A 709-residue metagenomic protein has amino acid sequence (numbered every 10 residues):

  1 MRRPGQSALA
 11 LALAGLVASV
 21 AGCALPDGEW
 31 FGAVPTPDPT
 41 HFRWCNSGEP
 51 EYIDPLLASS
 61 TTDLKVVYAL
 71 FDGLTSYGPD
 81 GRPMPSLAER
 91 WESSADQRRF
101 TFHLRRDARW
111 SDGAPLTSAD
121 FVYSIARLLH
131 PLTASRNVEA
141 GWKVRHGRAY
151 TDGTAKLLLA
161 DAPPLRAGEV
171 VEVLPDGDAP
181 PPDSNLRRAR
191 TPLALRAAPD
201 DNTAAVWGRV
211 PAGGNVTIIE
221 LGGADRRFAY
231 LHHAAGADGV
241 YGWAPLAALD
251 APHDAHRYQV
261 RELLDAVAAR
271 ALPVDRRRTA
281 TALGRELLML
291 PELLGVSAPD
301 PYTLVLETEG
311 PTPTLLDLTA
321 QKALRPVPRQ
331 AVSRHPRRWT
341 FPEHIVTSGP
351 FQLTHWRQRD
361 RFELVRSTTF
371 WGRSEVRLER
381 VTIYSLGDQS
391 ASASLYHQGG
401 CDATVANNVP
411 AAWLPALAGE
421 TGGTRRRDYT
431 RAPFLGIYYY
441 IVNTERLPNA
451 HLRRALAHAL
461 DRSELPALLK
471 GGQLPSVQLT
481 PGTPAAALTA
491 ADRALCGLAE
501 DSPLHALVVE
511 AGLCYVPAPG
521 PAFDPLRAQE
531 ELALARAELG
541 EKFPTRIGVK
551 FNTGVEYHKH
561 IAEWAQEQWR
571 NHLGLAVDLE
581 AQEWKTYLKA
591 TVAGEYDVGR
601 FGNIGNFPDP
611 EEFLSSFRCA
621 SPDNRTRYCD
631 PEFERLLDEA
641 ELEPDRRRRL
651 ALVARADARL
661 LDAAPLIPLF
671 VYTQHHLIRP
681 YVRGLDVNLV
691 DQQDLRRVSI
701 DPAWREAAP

Functional and structural regions predicted by a protein language model:
P35, R426, P433, R454 (+7 more regions): Extracytoplasmic/peripheral linker and loop segments enriched in polar/acidic and small residues with frequent Thr/Pro
C45-A95, H103, A126, H344-V346: N-terminal lobe/hinge region of extracytoplasmic solute-binding protein
R90-R166, Q259, R270, V305-E307 (+3 more regions): Aromatic- and charge-enriched surface segment that lines or borders ligand/interaction sites
R209-A247: SH3/SH3-like beta-barrel superfamily modules
L263-E292, P299-T303, G310-T382, D388-A391 (+2 more regions): Gly/Pro-rich hinge or "lid" segments in bacterial periplasmic/extracellular proteins
T354-V365, T382-E445, S463-L469, Q473-L474: Extracellular/periplasmic solute-recognition and catalytic clefts
V365-R366, P448-E567, N571, R655 (+1 more regions): Append "and occasionally in soluble cytosolic enzymes with long acidic Gly/Pro-rich linkers
H676-P709: Long beta-strand-rich cores associated with HINT superfamily self-processing modules
